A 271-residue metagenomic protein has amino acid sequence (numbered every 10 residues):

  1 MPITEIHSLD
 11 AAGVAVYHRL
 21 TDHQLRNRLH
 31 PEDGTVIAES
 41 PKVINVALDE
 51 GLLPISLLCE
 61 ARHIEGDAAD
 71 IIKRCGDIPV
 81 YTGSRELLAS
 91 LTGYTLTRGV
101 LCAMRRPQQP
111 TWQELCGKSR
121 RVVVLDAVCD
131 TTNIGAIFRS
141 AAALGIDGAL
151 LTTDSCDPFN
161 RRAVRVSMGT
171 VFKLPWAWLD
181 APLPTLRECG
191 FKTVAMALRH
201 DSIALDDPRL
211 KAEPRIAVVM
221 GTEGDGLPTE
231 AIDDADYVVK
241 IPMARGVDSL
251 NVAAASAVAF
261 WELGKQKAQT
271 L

Functional and structural regions predicted by a protein language model:
M1-D67, S155-C156: Boundary-proximal intrinsically disordered activation/regulatory segments immediately upstream of a helical core
T4, V80-T82, P107-D201: RNA substrate-binding interface of SAM-dependent RNA methyltransferases
I6, V36, D126-A127, T152-T153 (+3 more regions): Glycine- and other small-residue-rich loops at beta-strand/loop junctions that grip anionic moieties
S40, C129-I137, L250-A255: Amphipathic alpha-helical repeat scaffolds
G66-D77, A231: Short, aromatic/basic amphipathic alpha-helical patches
R74-G93: A glycine-rich helix N-cap at a beta->alpha junction
V100-C102, S140-L144, T153-F172, T229-L271: Structured adenosyl-cofactor binding patch, chiefly the S-adenosyl-L-methionine
A195-V247: Active-site/ligand-binding-proximal alpha/beta "capping" segment
